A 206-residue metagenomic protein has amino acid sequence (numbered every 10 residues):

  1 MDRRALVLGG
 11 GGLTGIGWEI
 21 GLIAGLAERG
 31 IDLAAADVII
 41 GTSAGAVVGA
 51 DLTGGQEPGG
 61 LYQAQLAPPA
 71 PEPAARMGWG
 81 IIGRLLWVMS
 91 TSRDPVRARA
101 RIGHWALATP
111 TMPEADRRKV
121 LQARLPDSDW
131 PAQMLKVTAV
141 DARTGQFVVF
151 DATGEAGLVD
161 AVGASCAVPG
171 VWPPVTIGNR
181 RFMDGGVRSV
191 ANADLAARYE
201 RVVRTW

Functional and structural regions predicted by a protein language model:
M1-T42, A50-W206: Patatin-like phospholipase
